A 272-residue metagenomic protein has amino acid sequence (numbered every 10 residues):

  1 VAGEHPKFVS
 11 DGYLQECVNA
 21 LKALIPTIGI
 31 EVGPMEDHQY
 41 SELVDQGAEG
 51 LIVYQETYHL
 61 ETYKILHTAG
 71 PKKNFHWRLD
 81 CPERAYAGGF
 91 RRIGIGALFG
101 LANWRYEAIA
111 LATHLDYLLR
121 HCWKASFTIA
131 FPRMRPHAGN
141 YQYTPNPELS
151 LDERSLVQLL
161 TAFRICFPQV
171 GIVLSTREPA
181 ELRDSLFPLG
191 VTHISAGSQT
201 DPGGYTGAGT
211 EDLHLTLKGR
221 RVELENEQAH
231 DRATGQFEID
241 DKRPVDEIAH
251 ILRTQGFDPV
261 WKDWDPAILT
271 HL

Functional and structural regions predicted by a protein language model:
V1-A85, R92-I95, F99, W123-A130: Core AdoMet radical
H5-F8, I28-E31, M35, T68-G70 (+4 more regions): Conserved strand-turn element in the central/C-terminal portion of the radical SAM core barrel that lines
F8-Q15, K72-L79, R105-I109, S150-V157 (+1 more regions): Non-membrane alpha-helical structural segments and their capping/turn regions in soluble enzymes
S10-Y13, S41-L43, Y63-H67, R105-A108 (+3 more regions): Short secondary-structure transition/capping segments
L14-V18, Y40, L79-P82, A112-D116 (+3 more regions): Generic structural signal for well-ordered alpha-helices, preferentially at hydrophobic/aromatic core positions
E36-G47, R91, A102-Y117, P179-L189: Catalytic cores of alpha/beta
V53, A85, L115, F163 (+1 more regions): Conserved, mostly hydrophobic/aromatic
R120-L272: Auxiliary Fe-S-binding modules of radical SAM enzymes
